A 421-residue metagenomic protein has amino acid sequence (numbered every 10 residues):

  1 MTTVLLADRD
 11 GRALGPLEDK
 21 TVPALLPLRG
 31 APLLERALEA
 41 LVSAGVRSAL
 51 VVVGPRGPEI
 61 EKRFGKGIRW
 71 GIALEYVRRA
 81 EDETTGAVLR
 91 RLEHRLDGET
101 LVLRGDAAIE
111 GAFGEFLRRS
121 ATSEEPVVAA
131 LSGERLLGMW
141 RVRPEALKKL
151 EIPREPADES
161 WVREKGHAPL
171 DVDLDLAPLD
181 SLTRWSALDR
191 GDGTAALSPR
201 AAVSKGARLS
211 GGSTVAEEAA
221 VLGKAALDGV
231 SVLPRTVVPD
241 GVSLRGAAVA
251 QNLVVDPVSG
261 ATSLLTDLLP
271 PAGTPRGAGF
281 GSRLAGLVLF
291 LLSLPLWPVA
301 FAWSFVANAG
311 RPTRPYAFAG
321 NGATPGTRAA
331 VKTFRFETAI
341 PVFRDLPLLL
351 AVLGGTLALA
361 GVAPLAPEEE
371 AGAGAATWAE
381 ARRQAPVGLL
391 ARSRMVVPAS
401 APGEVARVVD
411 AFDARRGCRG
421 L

Functional and structural regions predicted by a protein language model:
M1-E61, I72-L74: N-terminal glycine-rich phosphate-binding loop and ensuing alpha1 helix
V42, H94-D97, A108, A112 (+10 more regions): Catalytic cores of nucleotide-enabled group-transfer and carboxylate-activating enzymes in metabolic and assembly-line
I60-S132: Conserved beta-loop-beta/alpha segment of the NTase-like Rossmann-fold superfamily that binds/positions NTPs
E99, P239-L292, P312, T377-E380 (+3 more regions): N-terminal hydrophobic signal-anchor/signal peptide
T100-R190: Catalytic-core segments of class I nucleotidyltransferases/pyrophosphorylases that form NMP-activated intermediates
D192-R276: Structural signal for interior beta-strand "rungs" in well-ordered beta-sheet cores of soluble enzyme domains
G277-F336, G420-L421: A hydrophobic, helix-centered structural microdomain
A317-T324, L346-L421: Hydrophobic structural segments characteristic of membrane proteins
